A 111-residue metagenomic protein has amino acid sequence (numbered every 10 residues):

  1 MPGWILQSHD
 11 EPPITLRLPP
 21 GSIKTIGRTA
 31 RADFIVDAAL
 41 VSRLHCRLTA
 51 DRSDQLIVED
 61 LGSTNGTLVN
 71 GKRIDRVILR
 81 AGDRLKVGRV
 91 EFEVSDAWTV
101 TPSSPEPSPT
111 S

Functional and structural regions predicted by a protein language model:
M1-Q7, P12, R89-S111: Regulatory inter-domain linker segments that are low-complexity and enriched for serine/threonine/proline
T15-R89: Forkhead-associated
